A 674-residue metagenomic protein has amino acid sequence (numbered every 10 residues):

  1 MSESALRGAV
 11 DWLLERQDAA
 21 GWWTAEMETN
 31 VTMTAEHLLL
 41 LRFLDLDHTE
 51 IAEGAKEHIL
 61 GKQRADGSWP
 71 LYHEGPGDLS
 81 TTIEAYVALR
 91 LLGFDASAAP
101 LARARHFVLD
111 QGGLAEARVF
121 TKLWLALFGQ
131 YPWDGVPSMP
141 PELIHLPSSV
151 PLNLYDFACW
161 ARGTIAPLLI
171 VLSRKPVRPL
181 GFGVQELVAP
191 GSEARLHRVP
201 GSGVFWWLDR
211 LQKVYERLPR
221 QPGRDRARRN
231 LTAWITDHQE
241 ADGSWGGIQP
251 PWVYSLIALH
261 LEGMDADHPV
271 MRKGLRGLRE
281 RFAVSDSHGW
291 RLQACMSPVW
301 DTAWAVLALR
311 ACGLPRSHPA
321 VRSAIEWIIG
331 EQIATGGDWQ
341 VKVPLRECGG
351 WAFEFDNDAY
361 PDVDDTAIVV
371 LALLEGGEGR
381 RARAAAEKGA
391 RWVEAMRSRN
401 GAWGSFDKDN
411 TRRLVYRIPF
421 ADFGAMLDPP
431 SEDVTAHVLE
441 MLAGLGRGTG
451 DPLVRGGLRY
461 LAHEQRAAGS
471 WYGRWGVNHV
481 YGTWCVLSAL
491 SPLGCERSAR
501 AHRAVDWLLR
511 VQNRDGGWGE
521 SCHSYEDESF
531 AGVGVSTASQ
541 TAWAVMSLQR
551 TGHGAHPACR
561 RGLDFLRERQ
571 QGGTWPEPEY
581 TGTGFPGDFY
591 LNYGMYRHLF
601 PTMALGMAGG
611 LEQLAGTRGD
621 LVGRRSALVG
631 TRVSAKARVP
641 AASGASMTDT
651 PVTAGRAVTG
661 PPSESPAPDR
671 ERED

Functional and structural regions predicted by a protein language model:
M1-S643, M647-G660, E664-D674: Preference for long, amphipathic alpha-helical scaffolds in soluble/luminal domains and all-alpha bundles
